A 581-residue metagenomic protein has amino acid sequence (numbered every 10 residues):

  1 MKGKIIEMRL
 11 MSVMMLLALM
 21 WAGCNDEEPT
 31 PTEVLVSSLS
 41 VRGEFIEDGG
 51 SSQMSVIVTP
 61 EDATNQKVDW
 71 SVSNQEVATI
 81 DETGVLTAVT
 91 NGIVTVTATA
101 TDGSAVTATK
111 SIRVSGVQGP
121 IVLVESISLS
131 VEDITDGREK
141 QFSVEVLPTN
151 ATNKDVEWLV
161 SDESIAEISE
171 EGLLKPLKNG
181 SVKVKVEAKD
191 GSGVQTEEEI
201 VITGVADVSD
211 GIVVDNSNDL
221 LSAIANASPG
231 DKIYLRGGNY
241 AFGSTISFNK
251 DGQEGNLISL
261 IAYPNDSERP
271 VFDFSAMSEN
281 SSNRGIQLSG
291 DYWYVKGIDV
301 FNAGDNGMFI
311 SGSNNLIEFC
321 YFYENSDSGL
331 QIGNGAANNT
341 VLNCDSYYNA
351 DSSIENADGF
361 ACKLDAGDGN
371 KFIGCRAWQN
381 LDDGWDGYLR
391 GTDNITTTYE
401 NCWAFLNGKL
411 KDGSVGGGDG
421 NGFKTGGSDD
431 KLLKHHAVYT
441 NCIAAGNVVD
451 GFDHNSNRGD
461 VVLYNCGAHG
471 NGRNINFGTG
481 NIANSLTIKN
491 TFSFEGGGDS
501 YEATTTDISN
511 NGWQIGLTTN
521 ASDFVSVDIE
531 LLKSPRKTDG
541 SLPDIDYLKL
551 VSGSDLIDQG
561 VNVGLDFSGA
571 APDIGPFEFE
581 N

Functional and structural regions predicted by a protein language model:
N25-V208: Extracytoplasmic soluble-region selector
E82-T83, E171, T245-N249, G255 (+9 more regions): Extracellular beta-strand/beta-solenoid scaffold signature
A206-S247, D573-P576: Acidic Gly/Asp/Thr-rich repetitive segments characteristic of extracellular carbohydrate-active and adhesion proteins
V213-D215, G237, A241-G243, K250-G304 (+1 more regions): Right-handed parallel beta-helix/beta-spiral solenoid domain characteristic of secreted/periplasmic
S228, K250, G255, S267 (+20 more regions): Parallel beta-helix/beta-solenoid
R236, I261-Y263, S289, K296 (+23 more regions): Feature marks extracellular polysaccharide-active and adherence modules
N401, H435-D546: Predominantly extracellular beta-rich ligand-binding scaffolds that present long acidic/polar faces for carbohydrate
R536-N581: Surface beta-loop-beta hairpin patches that serve as ligand-binding interfaces in beta-rich domains
